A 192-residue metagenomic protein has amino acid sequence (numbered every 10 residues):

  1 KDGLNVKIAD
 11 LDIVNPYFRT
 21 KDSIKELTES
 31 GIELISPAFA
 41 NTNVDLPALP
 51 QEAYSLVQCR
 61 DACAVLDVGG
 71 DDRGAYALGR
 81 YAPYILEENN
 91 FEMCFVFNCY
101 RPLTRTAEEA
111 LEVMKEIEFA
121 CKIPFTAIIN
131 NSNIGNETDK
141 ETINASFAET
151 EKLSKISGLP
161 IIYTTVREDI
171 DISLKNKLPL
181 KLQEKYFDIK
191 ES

Functional and structural regions predicted by a protein language model:
K1-L46, E52: N-terminal phosphate/diphosphate-binding loop that engages ATP/GTP or pyrophosphate donors across diverse enzyme folds
N5-V6, L34, A64, F91-M93 (+3 more regions): Hydrophobic anchor at the start of a short beta-strand that flanks the dinucleotide cofactor-binding loop
A9-L11, L66, F97: Active-site flanking residues adjacent to catalytic metal/cofactor-binding acidic residues
I24-T28, A53-Y54, E112-V113, N144-F147: Short, hinge-like loop/turn segments at secondary-structure boundaries
S36-T42, D61-A77: Switch II (G3) loop of P-loop NTPases
V57-A64, E88-N89: Glycine-rich phosphate-binding loop signature in dinucleotide/nucleotide-binding domains
D72-K175: Conserved catalytic-core segment of NTP-binding enzymes
L159, L174-K190: Active-site regions of enzymes building and remodeling cell-envelope glycoconjugates
